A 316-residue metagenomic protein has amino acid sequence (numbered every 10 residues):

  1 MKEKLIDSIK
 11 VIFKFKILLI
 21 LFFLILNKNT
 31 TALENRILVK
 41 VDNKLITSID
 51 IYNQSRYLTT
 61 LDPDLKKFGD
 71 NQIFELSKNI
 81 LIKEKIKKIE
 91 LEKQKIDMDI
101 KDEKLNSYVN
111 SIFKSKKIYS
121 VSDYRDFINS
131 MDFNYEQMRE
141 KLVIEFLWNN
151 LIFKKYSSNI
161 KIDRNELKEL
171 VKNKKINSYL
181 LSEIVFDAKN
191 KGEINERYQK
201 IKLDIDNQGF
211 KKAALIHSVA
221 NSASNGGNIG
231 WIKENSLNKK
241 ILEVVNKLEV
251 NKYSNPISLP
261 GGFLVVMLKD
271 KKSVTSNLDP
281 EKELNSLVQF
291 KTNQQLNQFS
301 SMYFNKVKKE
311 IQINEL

Functional and structural regions predicted by a protein language model:
M1-N79, N190, I313-L316: Short, low-structural-confidence N-terminal segments
G69-L316: Peptidyl-prolyl cis-trans isomerase
